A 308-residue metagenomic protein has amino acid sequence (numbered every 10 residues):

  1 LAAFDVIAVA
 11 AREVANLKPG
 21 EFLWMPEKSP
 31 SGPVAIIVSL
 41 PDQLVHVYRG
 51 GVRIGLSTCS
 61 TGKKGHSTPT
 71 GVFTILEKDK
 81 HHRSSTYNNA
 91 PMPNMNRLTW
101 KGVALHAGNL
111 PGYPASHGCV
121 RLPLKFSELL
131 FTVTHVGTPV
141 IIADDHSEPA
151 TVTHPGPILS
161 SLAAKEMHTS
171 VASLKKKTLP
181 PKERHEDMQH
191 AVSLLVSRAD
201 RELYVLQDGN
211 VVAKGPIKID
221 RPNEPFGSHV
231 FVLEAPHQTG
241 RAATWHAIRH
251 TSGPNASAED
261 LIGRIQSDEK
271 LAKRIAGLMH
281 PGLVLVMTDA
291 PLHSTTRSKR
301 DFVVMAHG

Functional and structural regions predicted by a protein language model:
L1-G308: N-terminal pre-domains immediately preceding structured catalytic cores
